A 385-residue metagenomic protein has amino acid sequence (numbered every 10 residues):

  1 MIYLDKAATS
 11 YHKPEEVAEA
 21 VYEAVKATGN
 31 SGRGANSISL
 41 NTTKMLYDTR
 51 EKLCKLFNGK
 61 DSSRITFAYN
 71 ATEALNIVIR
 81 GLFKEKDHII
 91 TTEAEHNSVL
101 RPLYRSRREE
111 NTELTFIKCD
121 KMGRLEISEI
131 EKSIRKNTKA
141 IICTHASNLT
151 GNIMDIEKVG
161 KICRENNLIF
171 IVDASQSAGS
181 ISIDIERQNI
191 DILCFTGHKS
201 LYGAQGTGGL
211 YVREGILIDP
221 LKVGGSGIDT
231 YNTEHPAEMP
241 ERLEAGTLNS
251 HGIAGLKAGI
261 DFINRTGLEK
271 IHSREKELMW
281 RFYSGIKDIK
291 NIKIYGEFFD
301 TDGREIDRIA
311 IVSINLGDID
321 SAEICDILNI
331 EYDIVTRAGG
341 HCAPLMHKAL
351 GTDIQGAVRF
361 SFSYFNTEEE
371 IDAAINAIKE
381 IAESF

Functional and structural regions predicted by a protein language model:
M1-F385: Pyridoxal 5′-phosphate
